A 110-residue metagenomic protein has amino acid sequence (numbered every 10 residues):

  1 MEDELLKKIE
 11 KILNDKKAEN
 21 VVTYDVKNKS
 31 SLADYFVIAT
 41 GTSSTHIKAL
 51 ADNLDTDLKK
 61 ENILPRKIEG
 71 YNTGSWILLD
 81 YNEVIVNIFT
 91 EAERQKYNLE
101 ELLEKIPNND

Functional and structural regions predicted by a protein language model:
M1-D52, T56-R66, P107-D110: Ribosome large-subunit tunnel/peptidyl-transferase-proximal elements
A18, L32, T42, T73-G74 (+2 more regions): A generic structural motif
K27, F36, Y71, N82 (+1 more regions): Anionic group-transfer/hydrolysis microenvironments
D57-N87: Mid-chain, well-packed structural core segment of small domains
Y71-T73, L102-L103, D110: Short, intrinsically disordered/low-complexity patches at protein termini and at juxtamembrane boundaries
I77-K105: C-terminal structural segments of small proteins and small subunits
